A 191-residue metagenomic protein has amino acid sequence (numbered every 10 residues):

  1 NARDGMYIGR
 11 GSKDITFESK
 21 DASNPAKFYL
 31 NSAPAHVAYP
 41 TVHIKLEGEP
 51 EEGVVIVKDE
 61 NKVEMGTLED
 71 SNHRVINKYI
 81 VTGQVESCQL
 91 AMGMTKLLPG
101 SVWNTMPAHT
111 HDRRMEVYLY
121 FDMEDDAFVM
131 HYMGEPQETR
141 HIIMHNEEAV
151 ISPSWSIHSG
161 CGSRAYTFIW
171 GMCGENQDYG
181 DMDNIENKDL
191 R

Functional and structural regions predicted by a protein language model:
N1, T95-L98, H111-Q137, I142-M144 (+1 more regions): Short, conserved beta-strand element in jelly-roll/cupin
A2-S23, N31-A33, I143-R164, I169-C173: Conserved metal-binding segment of the jelly-roll/cupin
M6, L90, T95, Y118 (+3 more regions): A broad, low-specificity signal marking well-ordered, structured residues that form hydrophobic/aromatic
E18-N24, E86, M123-A127: Secondary-structure boundary elements
N24-N77, A91, Y132-G134, I169-R191: Double-stranded beta-helix
S71-V117: A short glycine-rich, His/Asp/Glu-containing loop-to-beta-strand
N104-H111, H141-I143, G160-C161: Short histidine-centered beta-strand/loop micro-motifs that create catalytic or ligand/metal-coordination sites
